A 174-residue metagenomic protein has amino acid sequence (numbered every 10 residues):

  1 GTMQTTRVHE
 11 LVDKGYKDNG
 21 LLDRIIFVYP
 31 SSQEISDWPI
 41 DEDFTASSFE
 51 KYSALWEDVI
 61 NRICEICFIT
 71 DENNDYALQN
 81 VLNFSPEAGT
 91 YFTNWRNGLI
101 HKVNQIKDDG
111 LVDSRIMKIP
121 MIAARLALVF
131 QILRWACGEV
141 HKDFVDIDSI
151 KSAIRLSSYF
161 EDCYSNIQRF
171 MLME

Functional and structural regions predicted by a protein language model:
G1-E174: Phosphate-handling catalytic cores of nucleic-acid transaction enzymes
